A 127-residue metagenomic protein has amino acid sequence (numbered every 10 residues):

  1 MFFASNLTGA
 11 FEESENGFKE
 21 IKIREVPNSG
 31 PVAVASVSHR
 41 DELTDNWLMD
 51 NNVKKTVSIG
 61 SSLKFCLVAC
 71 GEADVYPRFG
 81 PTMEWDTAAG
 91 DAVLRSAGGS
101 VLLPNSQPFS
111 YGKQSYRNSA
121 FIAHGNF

Functional and structural regions predicted by a protein language model:
M1-F65, N118-F127: Acidic beta-strand-loop-alpha-helix segment within the catalytic core of divalent metal-dependent phosphate-processing
R24-V26, N46-D50, F65-F127: Oxyanion/phosphate-interacting regions
